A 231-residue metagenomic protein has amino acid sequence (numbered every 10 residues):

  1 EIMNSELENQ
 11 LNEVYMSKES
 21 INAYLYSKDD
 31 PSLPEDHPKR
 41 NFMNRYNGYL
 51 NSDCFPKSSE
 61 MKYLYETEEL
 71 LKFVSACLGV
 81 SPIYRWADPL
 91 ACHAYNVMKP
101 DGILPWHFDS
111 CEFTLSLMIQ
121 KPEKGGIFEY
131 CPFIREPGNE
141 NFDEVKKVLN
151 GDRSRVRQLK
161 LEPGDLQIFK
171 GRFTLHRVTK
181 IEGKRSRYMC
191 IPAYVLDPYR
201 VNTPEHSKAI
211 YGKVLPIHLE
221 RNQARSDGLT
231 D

Functional and structural regions predicted by a protein language model:
I2-L25, E35-P89: Signature of the catalytic double-stranded beta-helix
E6, Y65, E69, L90 (+5 more regions): Short, well-structured alpha-helical interface segments that form or flank functional binding sites
Y15, I119, Y194-L196: Short beta-strand segments enriched in hydrophobic/aromatic residues within well-folded beta-rich domains
D30: Conserved GNAT-fold acetyl-CoA-binding loop/helix
Y63-E66, F108, L159-K160, G183: Aromatic-acidic/polar surface patches that form glycan- and anion
L71-I168: Catalytic core of non-heme Fe(II) oxygenases with the double-stranded beta-helix
Y130-F133, G138-D231: Catalytic core of Fe(II)/2-oxoglutarate
